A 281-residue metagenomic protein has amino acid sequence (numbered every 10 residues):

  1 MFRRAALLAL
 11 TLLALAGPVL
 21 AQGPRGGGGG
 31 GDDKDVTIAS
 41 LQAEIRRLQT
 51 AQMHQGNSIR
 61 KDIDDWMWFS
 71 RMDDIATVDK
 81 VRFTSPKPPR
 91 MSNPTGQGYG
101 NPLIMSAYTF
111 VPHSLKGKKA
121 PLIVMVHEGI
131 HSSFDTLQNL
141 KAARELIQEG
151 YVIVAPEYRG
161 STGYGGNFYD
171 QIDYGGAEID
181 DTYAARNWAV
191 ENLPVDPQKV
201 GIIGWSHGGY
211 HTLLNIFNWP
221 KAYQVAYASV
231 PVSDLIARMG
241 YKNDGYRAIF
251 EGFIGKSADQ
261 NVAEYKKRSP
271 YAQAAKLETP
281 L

Functional and structural regions predicted by a protein language model:
M1-L7: Bacterial N-terminal signal peptides that target proteins for export
T11-L12: Short, linear, compositionally biased motifs with a strong N-terminal bias
V19-A21: Boundary at the C-terminal end of the N-terminal hydrophobic targeting segment
P24-D32: Intrinsically disordered, low-complexity regions enriched in glycine and serine
G31-H113, A272: Non-catalytic accessory segments flanking enzyme active sites
A76-M105, H113-Q198, W205, G240: Cap/lid segment of the alpha/beta-hydrolase catalytic domain
K87, P156-L281: Active-site-proximal cap/loop segments of hydrolase catalytic domains
